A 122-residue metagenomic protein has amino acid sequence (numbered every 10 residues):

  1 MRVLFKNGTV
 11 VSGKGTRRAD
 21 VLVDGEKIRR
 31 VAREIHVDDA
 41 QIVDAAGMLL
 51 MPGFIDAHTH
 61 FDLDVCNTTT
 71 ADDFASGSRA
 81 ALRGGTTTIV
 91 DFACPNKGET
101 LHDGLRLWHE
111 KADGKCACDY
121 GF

Functional and structural regions predicted by a protein language model:
M1-L4, T9-G53: Histidine-rich, glycine-flanked metal-binding segment
R2, G15, R83, G114-A117: Alpha-helix termination/capping residues and helix-transition junctions
D38-D39, T70, C116, F122: Glycine-rich, flexible loop/turn motifs
A45-K115: Metal-associated gating/positioning segment near the N- to mid-region
D91, G121-F122: Short catalytic-loop micro-motif centered on adjacent basic/acidic residues
